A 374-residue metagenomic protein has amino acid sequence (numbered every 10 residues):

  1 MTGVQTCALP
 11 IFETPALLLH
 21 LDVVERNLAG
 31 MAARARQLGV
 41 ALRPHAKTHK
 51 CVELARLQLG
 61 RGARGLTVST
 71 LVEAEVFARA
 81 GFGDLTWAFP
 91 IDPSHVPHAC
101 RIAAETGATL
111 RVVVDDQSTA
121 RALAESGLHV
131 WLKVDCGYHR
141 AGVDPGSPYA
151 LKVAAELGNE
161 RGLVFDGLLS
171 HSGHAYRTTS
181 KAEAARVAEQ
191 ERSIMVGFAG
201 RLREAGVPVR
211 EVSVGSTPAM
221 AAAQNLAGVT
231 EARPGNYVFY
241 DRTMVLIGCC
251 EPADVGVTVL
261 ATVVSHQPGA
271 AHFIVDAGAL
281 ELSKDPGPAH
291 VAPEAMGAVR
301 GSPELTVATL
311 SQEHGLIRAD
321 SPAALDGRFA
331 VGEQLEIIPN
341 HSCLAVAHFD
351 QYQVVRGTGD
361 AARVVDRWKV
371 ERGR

Functional and structural regions predicted by a protein language model:
T2-L9: Short, small-residue-biased leader/transition segments that mark boundaries at the very start of proteins
P10-L21, G83-T86, C100-V112, T179-E189 (+1 more regions): Glycine-rich tight-turn/loop motif centered on a GG-T
V24, K47, F77, L132 (+5 more regions): Conserved, mostly hydrophobic/aromatic
M31-Q37, P44, C51-L54, W87-D92 (+2 more regions): Alpha-helix-loop-beta-strand connector modules within alpha/beta enzyme cores
H45-R177: Active-site-proximal beta-alpha core segment in soluble small-molecule metabolic enzymes
H129, C136-C249: Active-site loop/helix belt of alpha/beta enzymes
R186, P218-A298: Active-site loop ensemble at the mouth of alpha/beta enzyme cores that anchors a bound cofactor
P268-R374: C-terminal accessory subdomain/extension
